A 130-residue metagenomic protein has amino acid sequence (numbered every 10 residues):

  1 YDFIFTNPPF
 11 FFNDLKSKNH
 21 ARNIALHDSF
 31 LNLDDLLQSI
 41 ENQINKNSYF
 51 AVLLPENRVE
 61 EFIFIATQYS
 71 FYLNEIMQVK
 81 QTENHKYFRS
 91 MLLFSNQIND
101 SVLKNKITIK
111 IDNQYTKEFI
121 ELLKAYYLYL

Functional and structural regions predicted by a protein language model:
Y1, K16-K18, I65, F88-R89: Short aromatic-enriched loop/helix-cap "lid" or pocket-rim segments at secondary-structure transitions that line
Y1-P8: Short SAM/SAH-binding signature in class I
P8-D35, S39: Mobile active-site "lid"/loop adjacent to the S-adenosyl-L-methionine
F12, D28-N32, E75-Q78, I98-V102 (+1 more regions): Glycine-rich loops and low-complexity Gly/Arg-rich segments that provide flexible linkers or classic glycine-based
S17-A21, L53, I63, I107: A generic "cationic amphipathic patch" detector
A25-S29, E83, D112: Alpha-helix initiation/capping motif
F30-Y87, M91-L92: Conserved Class I SAM-dependent methyltransferase catalytic core
N84-L130: SAM/dcSAM-binding transferase cores
